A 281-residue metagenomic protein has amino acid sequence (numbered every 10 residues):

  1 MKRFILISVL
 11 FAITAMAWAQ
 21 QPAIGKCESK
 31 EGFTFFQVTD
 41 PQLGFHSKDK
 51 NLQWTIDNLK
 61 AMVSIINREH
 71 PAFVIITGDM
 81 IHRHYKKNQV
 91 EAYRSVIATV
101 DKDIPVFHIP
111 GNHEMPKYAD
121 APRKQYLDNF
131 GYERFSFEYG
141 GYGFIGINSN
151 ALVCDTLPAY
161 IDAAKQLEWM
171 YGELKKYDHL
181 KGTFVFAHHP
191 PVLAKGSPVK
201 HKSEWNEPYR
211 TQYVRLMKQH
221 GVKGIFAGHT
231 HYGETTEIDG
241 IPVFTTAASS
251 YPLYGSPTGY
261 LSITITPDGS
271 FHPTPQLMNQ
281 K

Functional and structural regions predicted by a protein language model:
M1-P22: Bacterial Sec-dependent N-terminal signal peptides
A19-V90: N-terminal active-site segment of His-dependent metallophosphoesterases
P22-C27, K86-G182, P208-Q219, E234-G269 (+1 more regions): Extended active-site neighborhood of metal-dependent phosphoesterases/phosphodiesterases
F33, A72-F73, F107, G182-F184 (+1 more regions): Short, Asp-centered acidic motifs that coordinate Mg2+ and/or phosphate in catalytic or ligand-binding sites
D40, G78-D79, G111-N112, H188 (+1 more regions): Active-site glycine-centered loops adjacent to acidic/histidine catalytic or metal-binding residues that shape
F45-D49, M80-H84, K117, N150-I161 (+1 more regions): Surface-exposed cleft-lining segments at the edges of enzyme active sites
I76, Y177-K195: Short acidic, glycine-rich surface-loop motifs adjacent to enzyme active sites
V185-P191, K223-G233: Histidine-centered catalytic micro-motifs
